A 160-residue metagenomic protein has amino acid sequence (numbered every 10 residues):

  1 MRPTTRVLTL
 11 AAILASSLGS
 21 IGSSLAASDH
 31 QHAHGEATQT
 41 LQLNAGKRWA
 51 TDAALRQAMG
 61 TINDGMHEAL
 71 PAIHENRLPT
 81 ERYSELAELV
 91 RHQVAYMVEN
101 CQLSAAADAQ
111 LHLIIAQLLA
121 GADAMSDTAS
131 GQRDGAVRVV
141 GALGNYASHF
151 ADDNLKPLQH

Functional and structural regions predicted by a protein language model:
M1-L10: Bacterial N-terminal signal peptides that target proteins for export
T9-S20: Bacterial N-terminal signal peptides
A26-L78: Immediate post-signal-peptide N-terminus of mature secreted/exported proteins
R48, A72-Y83, S104, T128-Q132: Alpha-helical rod/repeat scaffolding segments in eukaryotic adaptors/tethers and long-chain four-helix cytokines
T51-A58, I62, P79, Y83-L86 (+3 more regions): Amphipathic alpha-helix face/heptad-repeat signature
N63-M66, S84-E99: Short N-proximal segments of mature Sec-exported proteins
Q93-H112: Short, solvent-exposed, charged loop/turn and helix-capping segments that join or cap alpha-helices on peripheral
N100, L111-H160: Helix-rich interaction surfaces within compact, conserved domain-sized segments that mediate assembly or partner
